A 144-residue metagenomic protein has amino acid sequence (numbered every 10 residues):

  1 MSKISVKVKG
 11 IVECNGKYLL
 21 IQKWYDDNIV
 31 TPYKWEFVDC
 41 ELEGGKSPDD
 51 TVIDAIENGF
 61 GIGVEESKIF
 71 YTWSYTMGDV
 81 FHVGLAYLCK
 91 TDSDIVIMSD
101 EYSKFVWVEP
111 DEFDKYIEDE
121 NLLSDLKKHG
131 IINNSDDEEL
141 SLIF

Functional and structural regions predicted by a protein language model:
M1-E36: N-terminal strand-loop-strand
V6, Y33, V83-L85, E101: Residues that flank catalytic or metal-binding motifs in active/ligand-binding sites
I11, L20, A86-L88, W107: Conserved hydrophobic/aromatic beta-strand scaffold that supports enzyme active sites
C14, W73-V96: Active-site-adjacent beta-strand/loop module that shapes the phosphate/pyrophosphate-binding cleft
K23-W24, I69-S74: Generic short beta-strand segments
F37-Y71: The catalytic Nudix box helix
L88, I97-K128: NUDIX/MutT-family hydrolases
E120-F144: Charged phosphate-binding loop/patch that engages nucleotide di/tri-phosphates or the phosphate backbone of nucleic
